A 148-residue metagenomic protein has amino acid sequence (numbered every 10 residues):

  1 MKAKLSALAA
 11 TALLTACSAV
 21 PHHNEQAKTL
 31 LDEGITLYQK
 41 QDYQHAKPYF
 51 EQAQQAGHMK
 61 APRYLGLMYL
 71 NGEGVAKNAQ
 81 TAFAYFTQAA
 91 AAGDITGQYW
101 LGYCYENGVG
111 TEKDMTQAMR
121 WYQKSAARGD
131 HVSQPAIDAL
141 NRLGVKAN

Functional and structural regions predicted by a protein language model:
T15-A16: C-terminal motif of bacterial Sec signal peptides marking the signal peptidase cleavage site
E25, A56-M59, N71-E73, N78 (+4 more regions): Short helix-capping/linker turns of helical repeat alpha-solenoids
Q26-H45, Q52, A56: Alpha-helical segment of the N-proximal tetratricopeptide repeat
L30-Y38, P62-N71, G102-N107, D138-G144: Hydrophobic face of amphipathic alpha-helices that form TPR/SEL1-like repeat modules and related alpha-solenoid
A61-R63, G97, S133-A136: TPR alpha-solenoid repeat register
A126-N148: Terminal, low-structured helical/coil segments at or just beyond the last alpha-helical repeat
